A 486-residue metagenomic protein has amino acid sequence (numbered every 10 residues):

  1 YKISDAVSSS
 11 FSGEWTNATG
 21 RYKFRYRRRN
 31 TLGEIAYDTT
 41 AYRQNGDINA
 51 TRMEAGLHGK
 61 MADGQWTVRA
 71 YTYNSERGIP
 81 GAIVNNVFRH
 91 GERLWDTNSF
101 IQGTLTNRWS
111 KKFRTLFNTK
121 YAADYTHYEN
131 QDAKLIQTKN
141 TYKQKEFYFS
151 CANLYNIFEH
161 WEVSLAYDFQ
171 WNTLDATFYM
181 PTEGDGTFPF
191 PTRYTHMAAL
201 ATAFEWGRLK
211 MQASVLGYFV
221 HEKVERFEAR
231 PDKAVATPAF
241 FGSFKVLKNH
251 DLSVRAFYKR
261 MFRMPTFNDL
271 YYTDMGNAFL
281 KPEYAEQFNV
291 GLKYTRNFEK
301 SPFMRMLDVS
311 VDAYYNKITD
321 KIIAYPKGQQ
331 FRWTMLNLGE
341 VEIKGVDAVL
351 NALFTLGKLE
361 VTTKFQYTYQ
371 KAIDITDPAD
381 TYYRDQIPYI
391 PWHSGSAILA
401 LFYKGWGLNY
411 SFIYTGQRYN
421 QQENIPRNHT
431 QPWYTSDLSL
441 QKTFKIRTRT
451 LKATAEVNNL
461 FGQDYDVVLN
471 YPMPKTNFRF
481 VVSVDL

Functional and structural regions predicted by a protein language model:
Y1-N45, E54-K60, T67-R69, T104 (+2 more regions): Predominantly transmembrane beta-strands of Gram-negative outer membrane beta-barrel pores used for transport
I3, W15-T19, M61-D63, T72-E76 (+15 more regions): Transmembrane beta-strands of outer-membrane beta-barrel pores
D5-V7, A62-Q65, R108-R114, N156-E162 (+5 more regions): Short loop/turn motifs that connect adjacent beta-strands in outer-membrane beta-barrel proteins
A18-G20, Q44-A50, G64-E146, F178 (+1 more regions): Flexible loop and strand-edge segments within Gram-negative outer membrane beta-barrel domains
A18-R25, Y314, T319-D320, A324 (+3 more regions): C-terminal beta-signal and adjacent terminal beta-strands/loops of Gram-negative outer-membrane beta-barrel proteins
G20, K112-N130, L247, S253-F257 (+2 more regions): Membrane-embedded beta-barrel scaffold of Gram-negative outer-membrane proteins
F158-Q170, T182-N316: Structural signature of Gram-negative outer-membrane beta-barrels, strongest in the C-terminal barrel of TonB-dependent
R208-M211, M304-K317, L336-Q422, T448 (+1 more regions): Gram-negative outer-membrane beta-barrel transporters
